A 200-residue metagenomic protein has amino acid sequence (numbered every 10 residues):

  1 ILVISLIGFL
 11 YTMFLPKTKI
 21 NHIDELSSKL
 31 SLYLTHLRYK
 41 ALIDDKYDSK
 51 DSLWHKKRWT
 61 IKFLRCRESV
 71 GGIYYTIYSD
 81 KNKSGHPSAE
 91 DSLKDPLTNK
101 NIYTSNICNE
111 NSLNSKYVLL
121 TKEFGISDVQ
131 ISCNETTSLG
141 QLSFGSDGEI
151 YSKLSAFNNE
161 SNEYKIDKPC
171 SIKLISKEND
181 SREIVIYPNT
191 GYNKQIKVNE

Functional and structural regions predicted by a protein language model:
I1-H22: N-terminal single-pass transmembrane signal-anchor helix
L15-D24, P188, N193-I196: Polybasic/polar functional segments that serve as interface/processing modules
H22-L53: Membrane-proximal N-terminal amphipathic helix
D24, K46, Y78-D80, D180: Terminal alpha-helical segments
A41-Y78: Short, glycine/small-hydrophobic-rich surface segments
T60-R67, I126, R182-Y187: Broad, structure-driven detector of short, well-ordered beta-strand segments within folded domains
D80-V185, K194-Q195, N199-E200: Intrinsically disordered, low-complexity regions enriched in Pro/Ser/Thr/Gly and acidic residues
